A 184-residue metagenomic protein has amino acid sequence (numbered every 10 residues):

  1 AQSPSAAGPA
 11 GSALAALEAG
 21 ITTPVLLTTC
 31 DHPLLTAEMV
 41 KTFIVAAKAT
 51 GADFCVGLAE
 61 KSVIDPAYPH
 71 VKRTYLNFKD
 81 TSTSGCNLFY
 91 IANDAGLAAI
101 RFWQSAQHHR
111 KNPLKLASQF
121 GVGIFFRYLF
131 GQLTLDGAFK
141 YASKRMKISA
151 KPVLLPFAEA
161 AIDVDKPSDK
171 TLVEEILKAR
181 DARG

Functional and structural regions predicted by a protein language model:
A1-V25, L34-L35: Short phosphate-binding loop-to-helix
G20-P24, A52, I148: Short glycine/proline-enriched coil/turn segments at helix->beta-strand junctions
T28-C30: Active-site acidic Asp-centered loop
L35-K144, L155-E159: Conserved core of the sugar-phosphate nucleotidyltransferase
K140-S149, T171-G184: C-terminal catalytic/acceptor-binding lobe
K151-L154, D163: Conserved active-site beta-strand element of glycosyltransferases/polysaccharide synthases
K166: Short, conserved phosphate/pyrophosphate- and ester-handling motifs at nucleotide-, phospho-/glycolipid
